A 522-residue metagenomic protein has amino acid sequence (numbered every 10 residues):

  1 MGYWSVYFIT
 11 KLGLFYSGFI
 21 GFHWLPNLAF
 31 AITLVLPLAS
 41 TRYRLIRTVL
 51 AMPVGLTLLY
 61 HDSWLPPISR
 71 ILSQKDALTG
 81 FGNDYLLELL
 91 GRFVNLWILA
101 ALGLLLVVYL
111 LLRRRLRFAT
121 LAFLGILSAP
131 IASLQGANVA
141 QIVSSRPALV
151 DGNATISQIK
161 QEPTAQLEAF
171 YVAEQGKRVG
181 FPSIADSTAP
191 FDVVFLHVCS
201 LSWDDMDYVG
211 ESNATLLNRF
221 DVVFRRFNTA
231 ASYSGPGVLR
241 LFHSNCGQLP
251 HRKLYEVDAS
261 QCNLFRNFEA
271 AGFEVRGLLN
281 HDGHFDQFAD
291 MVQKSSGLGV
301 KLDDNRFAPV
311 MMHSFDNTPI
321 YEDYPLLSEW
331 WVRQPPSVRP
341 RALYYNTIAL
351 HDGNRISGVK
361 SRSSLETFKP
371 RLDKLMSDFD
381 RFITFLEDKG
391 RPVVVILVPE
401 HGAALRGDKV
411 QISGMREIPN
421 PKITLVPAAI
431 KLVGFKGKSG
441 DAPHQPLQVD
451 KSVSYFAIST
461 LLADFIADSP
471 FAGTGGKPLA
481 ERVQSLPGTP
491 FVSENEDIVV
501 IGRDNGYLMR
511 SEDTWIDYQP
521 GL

Functional and structural regions predicted by a protein language model:
M1-S145: Transmembrane and membrane-interface helices of multi-pass, inner-membrane envelope-modifying transferases
Q135-D192, V198-G358, Y455, T460-R482: Active-site-proximal alpha/beta segments of enzymes that process anionic O-linked groups
F195-H197, L397-V398: Generic enzyme active-site microenvironment
Y255-C262, L365-D373, I418-T424, G437-L462 (+1 more regions): A short beta-strand-to-alpha-helix junction
F268-A271, R381-R391: A structural motif corresponding to the C-terminal end of an alpha-helix and its immediate exit/capping segment
D286, W330-S377, R381, A404-M415: Active-site His/acidic residue clusters
P392, V398-G440: Histidine-centered active-site microenvironments of extracellular/periplasmic hydrolases and transferases
P470-L522: Phosphate/adenylate-binding glycine loop and adjacent helical scaffold
